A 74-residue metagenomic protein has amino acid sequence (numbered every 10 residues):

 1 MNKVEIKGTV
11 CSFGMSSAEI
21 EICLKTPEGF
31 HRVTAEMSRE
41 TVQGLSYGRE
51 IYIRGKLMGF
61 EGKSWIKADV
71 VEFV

Functional and structural regions predicted by a protein language model:
N2-S16: Structural detector for short beta-strands of small beta-barrel domains
F13, P27-G29, F60: Short coil/turn motifs at secondary-structure junctions
M15-K25, K67: Short aromatic-glycine-enriched beta-strand elements
G29-L45: Beta-strand/loop nucleic-acid-binding surfaces
M58-V74: OB-fold/S1-family single-stranded nucleic acid-binding modules
